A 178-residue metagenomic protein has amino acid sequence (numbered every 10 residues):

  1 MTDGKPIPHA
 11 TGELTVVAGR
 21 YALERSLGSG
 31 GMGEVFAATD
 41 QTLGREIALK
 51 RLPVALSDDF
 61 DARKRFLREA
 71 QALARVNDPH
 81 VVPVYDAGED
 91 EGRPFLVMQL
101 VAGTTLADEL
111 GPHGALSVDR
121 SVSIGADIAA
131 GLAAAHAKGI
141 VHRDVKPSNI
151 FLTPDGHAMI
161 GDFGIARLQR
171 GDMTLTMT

Functional and structural regions predicted by a protein language model:
P6-G12, S57-D61, P154-T178: Activation segment of protein kinases
L23-G30, V35: Protein kinase glycine-rich loop
T39-E46: Conserved N-lobe loop of protein kinases adjacent to the ATP-binding glycine-rich P-loop
P53-R75: AlphaC helix of the eukaryotic protein kinase fold
A87: Activation-segment/catalytic-loop signature of the eukaryotic protein kinase fold
E91-T105, E109: Conserved short submotifs of the Hanks-type protein kinase catalytic core that shape the nucleotide-binding pocket
I124-G125: Activation segment signature within eukaryotic-like protein kinase domains
I128-I140: Protein kinase catalytic-loop region centered on the HRD/HxD motif
